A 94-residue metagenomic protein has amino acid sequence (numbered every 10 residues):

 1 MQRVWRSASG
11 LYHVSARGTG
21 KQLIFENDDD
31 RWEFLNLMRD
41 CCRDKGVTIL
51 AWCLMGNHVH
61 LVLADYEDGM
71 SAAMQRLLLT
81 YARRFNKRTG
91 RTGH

Functional and structural regions predicted by a protein language model:
M1-H94: Short catalytic/metal-binding and nucleic-acid-binding patches
